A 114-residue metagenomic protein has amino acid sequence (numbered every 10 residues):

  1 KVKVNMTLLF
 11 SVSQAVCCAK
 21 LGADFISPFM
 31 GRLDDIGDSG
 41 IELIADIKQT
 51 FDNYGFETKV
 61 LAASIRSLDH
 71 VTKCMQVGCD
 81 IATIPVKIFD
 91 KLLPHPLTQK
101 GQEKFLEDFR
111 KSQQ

Functional and structural regions predicted by a protein language model:
K1-V4, G40-V60, K104-Q114: Alpha-helix-loop-beta-strand connector modules within alpha/beta enzyme cores
K3-V16, S27-G37, V60-S64: Catalytic beta/alpha-barrel core
L8, A23-G37, V77-T98: Glycine-rich phosphate-binding active-site loops on the catalytic face of alpha/beta enzymes
S11-L21, R66-I81: Catalytic cores of alpha/beta
A15, I44-K48, V71-T72, Q102: Generic structural signal for well-ordered alpha-helices, preferentially at hydrophobic/aromatic core positions
A19, F25-F29, D34-N53: Phosphate/pyrophosphate-binding betaalpha-module
A63-S64, M75, T83-V86, L106-F109 (+1 more regions): C-terminal active-site rim and adjoining tail of enzyme catalytic domains
S64-D69, K87-K91: Glycine-rich beta-alpha junction loops
